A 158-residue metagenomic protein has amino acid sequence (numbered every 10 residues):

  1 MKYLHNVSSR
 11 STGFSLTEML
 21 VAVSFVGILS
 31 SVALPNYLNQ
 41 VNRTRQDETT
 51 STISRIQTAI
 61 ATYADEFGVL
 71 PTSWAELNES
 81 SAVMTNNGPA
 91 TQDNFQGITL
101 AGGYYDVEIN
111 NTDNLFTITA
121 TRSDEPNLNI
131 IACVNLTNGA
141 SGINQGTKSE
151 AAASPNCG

Functional and structural regions predicted by a protein language model:
M1-F14: N-terminal leader/signal peptides at the extreme start of proteins
S9, V23, A64: Short glycine- and Lys/Arg-enriched binding-loop motifs that mark or flank ligand-binding interfaces
R10, M19, N114: Exposed loop/turn and edge beta-strand positions of beta-sandwich/beta-sheet ligand-binding modules
L16, S30, P71: Short, flexible micro-motifs
M19-N36: Alpha-helical hydrophobic helix detector
N39-V69, E79-S81: Membrane-proximal N-terminal amphipathic helix
D65-G158: Periplasmic/extracellular, small/polar-rich flexible segments of pilin-like filament-forming proteins
